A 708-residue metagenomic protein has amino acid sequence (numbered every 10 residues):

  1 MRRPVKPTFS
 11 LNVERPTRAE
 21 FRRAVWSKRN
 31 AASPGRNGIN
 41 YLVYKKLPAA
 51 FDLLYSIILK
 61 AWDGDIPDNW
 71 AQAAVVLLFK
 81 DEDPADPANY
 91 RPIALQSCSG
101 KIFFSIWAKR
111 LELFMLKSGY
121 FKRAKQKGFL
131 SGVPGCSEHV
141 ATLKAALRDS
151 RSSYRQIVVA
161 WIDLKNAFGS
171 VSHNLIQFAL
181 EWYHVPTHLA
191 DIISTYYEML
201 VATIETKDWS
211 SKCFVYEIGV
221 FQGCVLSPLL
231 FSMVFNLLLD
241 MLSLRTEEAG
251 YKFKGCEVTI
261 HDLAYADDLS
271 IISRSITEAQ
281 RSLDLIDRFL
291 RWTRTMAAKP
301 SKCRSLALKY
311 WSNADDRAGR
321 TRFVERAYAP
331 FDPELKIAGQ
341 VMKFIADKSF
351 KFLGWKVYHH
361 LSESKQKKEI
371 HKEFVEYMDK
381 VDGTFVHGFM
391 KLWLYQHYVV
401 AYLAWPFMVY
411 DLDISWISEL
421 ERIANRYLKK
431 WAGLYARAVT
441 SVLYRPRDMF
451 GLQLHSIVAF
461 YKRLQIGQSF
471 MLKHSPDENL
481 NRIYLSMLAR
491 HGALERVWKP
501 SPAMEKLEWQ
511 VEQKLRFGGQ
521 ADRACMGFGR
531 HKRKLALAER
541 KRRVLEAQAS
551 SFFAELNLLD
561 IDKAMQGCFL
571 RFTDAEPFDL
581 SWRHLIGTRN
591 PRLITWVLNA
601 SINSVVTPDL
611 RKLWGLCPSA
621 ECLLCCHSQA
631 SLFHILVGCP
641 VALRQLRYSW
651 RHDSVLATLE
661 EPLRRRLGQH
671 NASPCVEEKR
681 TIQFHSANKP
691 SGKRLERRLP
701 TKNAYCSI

Functional and structural regions predicted by a protein language model:
P4-L237, L632-R647, P662: Conserved pre-catalytic core of RNA-dependent polymerases
A31-L42, R91, D163, L180 (+9 more regions): Short, conserved catalytic/metal-binding micro-motifs enriched in Asp/Glu and His
G35, Q72-V75, R91, Q126-L130 (+11 more regions): Catalytic palm active-site di-aspartate
S210, A298-K348: Short, conserved micro-motifs composed of acidic
E334-L412, G467-L480: Basic, alpha-helical interaction scaffolds
L420, Y435-C617, E621: Extended C-terminal regions of large enzymes
S456, W614-P662: Short Cys/His-based metal-binding microdomains
L616, G668-I708: Active-site metal-binding core of divalent-cation-utilizing nuclease and nuclease-like domains
